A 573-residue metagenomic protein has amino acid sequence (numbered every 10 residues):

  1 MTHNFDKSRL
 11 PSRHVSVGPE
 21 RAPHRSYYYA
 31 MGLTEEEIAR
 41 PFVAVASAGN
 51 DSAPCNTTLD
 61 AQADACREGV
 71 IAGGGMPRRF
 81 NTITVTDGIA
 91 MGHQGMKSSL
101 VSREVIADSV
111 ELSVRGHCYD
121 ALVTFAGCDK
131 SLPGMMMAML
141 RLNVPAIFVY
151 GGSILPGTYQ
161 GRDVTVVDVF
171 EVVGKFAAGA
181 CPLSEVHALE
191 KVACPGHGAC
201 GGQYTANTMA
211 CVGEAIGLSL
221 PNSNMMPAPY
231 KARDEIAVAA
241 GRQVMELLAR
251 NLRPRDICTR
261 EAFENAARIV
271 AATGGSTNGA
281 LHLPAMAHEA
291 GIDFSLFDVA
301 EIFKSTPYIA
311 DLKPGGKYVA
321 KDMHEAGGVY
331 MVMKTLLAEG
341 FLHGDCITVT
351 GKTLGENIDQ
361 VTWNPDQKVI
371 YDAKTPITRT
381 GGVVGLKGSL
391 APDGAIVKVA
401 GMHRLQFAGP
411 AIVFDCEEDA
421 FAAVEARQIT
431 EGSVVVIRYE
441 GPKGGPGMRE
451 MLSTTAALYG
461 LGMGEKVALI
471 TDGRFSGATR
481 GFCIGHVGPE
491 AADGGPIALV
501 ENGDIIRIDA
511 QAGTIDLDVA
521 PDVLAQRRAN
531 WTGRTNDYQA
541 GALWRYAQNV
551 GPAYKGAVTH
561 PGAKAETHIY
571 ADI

Functional and structural regions predicted by a protein language model:
T2-D51, C55-T57, Q62-I83, G88-I89 (+5 more regions): Catalytic or ion-coupling anion/metal-binding cores of large enzyme and transporter domains
V70, S109-S113: Glycine-rich, N-terminal phosphate-binding loop and its surrounding beta-alpha-beta segment
S99-D108: Glycine-rich, highly charged phosphate/nucleotide-binding loops
S113-M135, I147-Y150: A short, small-residue-rich loop immediately preceding and capping a beta-strand
